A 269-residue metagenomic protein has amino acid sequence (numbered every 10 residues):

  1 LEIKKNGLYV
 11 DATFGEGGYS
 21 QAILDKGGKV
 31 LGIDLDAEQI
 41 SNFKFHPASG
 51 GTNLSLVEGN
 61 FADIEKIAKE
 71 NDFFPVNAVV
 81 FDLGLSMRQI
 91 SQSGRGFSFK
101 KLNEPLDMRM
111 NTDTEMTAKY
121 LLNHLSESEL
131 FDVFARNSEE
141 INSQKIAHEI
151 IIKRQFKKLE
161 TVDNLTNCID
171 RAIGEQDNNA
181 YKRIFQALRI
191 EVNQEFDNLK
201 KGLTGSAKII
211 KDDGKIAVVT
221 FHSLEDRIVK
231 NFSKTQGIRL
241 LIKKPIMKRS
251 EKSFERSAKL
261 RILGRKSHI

Functional and structural regions predicted by a protein language model:
L1-H46, G51-I269: S-adenosyl-L-methionine-dependent methyltransferase catalytic core, i.e., the SAM/SAH-binding region
